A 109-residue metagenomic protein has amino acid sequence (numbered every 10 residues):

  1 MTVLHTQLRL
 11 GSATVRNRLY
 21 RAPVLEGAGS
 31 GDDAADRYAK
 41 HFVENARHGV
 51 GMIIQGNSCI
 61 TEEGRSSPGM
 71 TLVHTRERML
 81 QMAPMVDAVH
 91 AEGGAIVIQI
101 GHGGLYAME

Functional and structural regions predicted by a protein language model:
M1-E109: Flavin-dependent oxidoreductase catalytic cores
